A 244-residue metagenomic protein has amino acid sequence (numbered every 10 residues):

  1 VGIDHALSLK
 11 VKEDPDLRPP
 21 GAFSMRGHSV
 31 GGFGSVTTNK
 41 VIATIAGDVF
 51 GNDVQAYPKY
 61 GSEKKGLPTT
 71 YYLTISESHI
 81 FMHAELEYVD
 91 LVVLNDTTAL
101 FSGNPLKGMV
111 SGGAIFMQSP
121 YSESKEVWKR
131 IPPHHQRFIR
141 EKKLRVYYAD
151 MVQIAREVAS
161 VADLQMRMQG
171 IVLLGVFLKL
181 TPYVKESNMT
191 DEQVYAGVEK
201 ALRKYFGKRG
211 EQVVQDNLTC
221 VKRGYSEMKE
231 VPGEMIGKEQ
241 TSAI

Functional and structural regions predicted by a protein language model:
V1-I244: Active-site cofactor/cluster-binding pocket
